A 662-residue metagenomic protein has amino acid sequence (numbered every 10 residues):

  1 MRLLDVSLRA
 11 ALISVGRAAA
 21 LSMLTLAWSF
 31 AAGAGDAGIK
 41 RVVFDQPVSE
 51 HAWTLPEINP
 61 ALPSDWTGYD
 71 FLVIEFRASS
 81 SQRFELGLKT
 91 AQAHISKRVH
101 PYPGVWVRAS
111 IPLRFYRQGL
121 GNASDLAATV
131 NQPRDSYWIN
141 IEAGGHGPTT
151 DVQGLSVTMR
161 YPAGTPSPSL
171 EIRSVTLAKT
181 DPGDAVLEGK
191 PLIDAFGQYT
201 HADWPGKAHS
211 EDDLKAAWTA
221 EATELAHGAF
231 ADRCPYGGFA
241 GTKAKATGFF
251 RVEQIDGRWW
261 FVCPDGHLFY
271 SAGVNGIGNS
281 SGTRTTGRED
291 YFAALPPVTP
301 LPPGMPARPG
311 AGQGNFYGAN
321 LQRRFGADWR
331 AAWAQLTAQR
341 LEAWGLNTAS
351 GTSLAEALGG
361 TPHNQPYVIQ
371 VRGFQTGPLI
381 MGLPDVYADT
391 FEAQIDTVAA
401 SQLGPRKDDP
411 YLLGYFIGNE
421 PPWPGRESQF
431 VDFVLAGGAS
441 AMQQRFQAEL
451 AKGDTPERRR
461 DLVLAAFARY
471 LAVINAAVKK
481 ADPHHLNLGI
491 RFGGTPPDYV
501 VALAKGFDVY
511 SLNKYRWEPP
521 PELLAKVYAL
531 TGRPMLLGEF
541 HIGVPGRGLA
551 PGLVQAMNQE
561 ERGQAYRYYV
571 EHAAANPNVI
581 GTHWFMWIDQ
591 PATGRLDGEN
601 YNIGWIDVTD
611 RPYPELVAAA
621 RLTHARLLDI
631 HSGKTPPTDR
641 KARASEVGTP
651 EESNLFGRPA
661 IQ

Functional and structural regions predicted by a protein language model:
A11, G16-S29: Bacterial N-terminal signal peptides
F30-L187: Beta-rich carbohydrate-recognition modules and glycan-binding surfaces
K207-G360, P378-Y411, R458-A465: Active-site-adjacent substrate/metal-binding segments within catalytic domains of carbohydrate-active enzymes
G276-D290, G360-G373, P410, I417-L450 (+1 more regions): Aromatic- and acidic-residue-enriched segments that line the glycan-binding/catalytic groove of carbohydrate-active
F292, P297-T299, L450-Y568: Extracellular glycoside hydrolase catalytic/binding regions
S350-G359, W423, G494-D498, L512-E522 (+1 more regions): Acidic-and-aromatic substrate-binding clefts and catalytic sites of carbohydrate-active enzymes
L412-G414, N419, F540, V554-I603: Substrate-binding cleft of secreted/luminal carbohydrate-active enzymes
D432-Q443, F585-Q662: Aromatic-rich peripheral "rim/lid" segments of glycoside hydrolase catalytic domains that contact and position glycan
